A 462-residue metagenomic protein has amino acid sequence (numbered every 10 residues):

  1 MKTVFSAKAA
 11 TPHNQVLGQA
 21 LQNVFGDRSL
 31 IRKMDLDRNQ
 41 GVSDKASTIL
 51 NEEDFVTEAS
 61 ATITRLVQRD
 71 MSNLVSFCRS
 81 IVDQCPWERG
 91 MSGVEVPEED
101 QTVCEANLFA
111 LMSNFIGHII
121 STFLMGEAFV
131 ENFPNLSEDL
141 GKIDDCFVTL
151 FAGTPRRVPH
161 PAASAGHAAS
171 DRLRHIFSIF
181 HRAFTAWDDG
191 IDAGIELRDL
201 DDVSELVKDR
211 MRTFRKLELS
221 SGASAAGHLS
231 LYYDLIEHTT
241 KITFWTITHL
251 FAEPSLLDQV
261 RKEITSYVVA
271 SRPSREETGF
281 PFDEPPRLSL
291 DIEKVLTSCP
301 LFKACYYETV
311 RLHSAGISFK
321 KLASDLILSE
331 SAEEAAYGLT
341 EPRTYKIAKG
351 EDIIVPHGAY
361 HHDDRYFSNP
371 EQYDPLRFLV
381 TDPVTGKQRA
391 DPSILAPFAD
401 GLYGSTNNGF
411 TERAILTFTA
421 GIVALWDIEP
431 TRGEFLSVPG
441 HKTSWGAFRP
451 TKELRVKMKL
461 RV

Functional and structural regions predicted by a protein language model:
M1-S80, D144-F151: Cytochrome P450 substrate-recognition site 1
T64-T243: Cytochrome P450 heme-thiolate monooxygenase catalytic core
T240-K262: Classical protein tyrosine phosphatase
L256, D391, N408-R449: Cytochrome P450 heme-binding "Cys pocket" and the immediately downstream C-terminal segment
P273-R343: Conserved cytochrome P450 K-helix E-x-x-R motif and the immediately C-terminal K′/meander segment
T309, G350, Y373, I415 (+1 more regions): Hydrophobic, well-ordered secondary-structure elements that form the walls of internal hydrophobic environments
K349, V355-G386: Conserved cytochrome P450 K-helix/beta-meander segment immediately N-terminal to the heme-binding cysteine loop
G446-V462: C-terminal helix/juxtamembrane-tail motif
